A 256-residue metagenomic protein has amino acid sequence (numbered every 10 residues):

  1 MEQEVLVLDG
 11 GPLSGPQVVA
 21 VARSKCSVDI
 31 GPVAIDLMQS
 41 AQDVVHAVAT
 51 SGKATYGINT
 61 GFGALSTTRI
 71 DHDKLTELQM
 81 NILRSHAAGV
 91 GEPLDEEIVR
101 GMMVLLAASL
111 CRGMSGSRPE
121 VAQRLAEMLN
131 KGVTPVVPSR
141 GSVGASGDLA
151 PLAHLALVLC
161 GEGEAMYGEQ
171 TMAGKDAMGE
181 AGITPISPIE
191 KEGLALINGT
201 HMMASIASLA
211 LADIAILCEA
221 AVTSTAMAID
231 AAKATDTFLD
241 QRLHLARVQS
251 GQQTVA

Functional and structural regions predicted by a protein language model:
M1-A256: Conserved, well-structured ligand/cofactor-binding cores
